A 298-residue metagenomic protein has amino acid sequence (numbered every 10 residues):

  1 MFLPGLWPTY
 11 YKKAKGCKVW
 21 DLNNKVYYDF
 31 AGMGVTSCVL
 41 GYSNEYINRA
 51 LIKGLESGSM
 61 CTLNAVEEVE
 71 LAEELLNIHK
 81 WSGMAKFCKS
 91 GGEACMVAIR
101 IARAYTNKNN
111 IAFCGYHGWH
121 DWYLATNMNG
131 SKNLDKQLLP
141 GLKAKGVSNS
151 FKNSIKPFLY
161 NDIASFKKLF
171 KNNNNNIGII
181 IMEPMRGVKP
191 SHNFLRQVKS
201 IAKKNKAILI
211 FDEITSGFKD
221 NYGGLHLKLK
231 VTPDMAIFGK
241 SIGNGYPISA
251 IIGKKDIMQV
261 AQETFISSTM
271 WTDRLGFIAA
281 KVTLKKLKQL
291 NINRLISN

Functional and structural regions predicted by a protein language model:
M1-A14, G54: Active-site-adjacent loop/helix segments that line or gate small-molecule/cofactor pockets in enzymes
W20, L40-Y42, A125-T126, L225-L229 (+2 more regions): Short beta-strand-to-turn element immediately C-terminal to the catalytic PLP-Schiff-base lysine in fold type I
V26-K108: Glycine-rich loop-to-alpha-helix module at the N-terminal edge of alpha/beta enzyme cores
E73-N176: PLP-dependent aspartate aminotransferase-fold enzymes
K167, Q262-D273: A short glycine-threonine-serine/GTX helix/turn-capping micro-motif
K168, P184-I208: Active-site core of PLP-dependent enzymes with the aminotransferase class I/II
L229-A261, T272-A279: Active-site PLP attachment segment
K285-N298: Structural signature of PLP-dependent enzymes
